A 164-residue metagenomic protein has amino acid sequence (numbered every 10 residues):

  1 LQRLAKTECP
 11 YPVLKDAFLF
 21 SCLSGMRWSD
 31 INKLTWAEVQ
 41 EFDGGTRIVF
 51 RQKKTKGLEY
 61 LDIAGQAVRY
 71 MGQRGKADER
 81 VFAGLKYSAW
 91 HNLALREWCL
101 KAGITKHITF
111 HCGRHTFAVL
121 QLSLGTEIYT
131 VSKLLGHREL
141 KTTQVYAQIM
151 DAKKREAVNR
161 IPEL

Functional and structural regions predicted by a protein language model:
L1-R3, S24, K33-G72: Conserved tyrosine-mediated DNA breakage-rejoining catalytic core shared by Y-recombinases
L1-W28, N32, G45, A77: Basic, Lys/Arg- and aromatic-enriched nucleic-acid-binding interface segment
Q2-K6, G72, R96-L100: Amphipathic, well-packed alpha-helical segments that form the structural scaffold of globular domains
V13-K15, Y87-S88, T105-G125: Short basic/aromatic active-site micro-motif
L19, L23, S29-D30, R114-R138 (+1 more regions): C-terminal catalytic core of tyrosine-transesterase DNA break-rejoin enzymes
K33, E41, V145-Q148, E163: Phosphate-coordinating loops and pocket residues in cytosolic domains that bind phosphorylated ligands
Q52-K56, L135-R160: Catalytic-site neighborhood detector that most strongly recognizes the C-terminal catalytic loop/helix of tyrosine
K53-G72, K76-E97, T109: C-terminal catalytic core of Y-nucleophile DNA break-rejoin enzymes
